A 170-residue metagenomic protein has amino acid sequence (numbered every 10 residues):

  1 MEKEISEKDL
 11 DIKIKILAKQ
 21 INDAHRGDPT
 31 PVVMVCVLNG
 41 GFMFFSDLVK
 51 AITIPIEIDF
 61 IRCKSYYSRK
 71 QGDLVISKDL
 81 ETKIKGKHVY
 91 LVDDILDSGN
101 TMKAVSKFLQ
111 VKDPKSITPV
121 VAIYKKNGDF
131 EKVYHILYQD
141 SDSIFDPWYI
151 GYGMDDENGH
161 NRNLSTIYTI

Functional and structural regions predicted by a protein language model:
M1-I170: PRPP-associated nucleotide enzymes
